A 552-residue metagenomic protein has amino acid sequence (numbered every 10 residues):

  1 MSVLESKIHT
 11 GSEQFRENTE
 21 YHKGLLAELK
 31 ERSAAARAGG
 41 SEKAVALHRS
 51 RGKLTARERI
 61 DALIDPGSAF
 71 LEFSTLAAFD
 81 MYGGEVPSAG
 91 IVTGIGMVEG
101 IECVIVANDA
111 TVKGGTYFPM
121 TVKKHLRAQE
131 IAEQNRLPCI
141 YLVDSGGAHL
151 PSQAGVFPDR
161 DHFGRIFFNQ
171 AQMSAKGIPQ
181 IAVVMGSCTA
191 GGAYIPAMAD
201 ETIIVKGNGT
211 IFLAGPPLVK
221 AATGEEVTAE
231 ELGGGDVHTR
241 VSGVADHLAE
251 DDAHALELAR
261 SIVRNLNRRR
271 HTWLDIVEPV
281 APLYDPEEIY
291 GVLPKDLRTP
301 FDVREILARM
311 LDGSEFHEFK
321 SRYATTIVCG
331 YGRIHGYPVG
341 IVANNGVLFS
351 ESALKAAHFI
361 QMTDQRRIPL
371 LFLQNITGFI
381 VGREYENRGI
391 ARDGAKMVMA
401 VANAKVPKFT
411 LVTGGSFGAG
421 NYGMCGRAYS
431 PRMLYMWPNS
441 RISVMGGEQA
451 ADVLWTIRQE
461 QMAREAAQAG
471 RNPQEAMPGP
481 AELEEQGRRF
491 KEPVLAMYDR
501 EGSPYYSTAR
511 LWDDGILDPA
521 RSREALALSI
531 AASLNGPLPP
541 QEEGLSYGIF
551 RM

Functional and structural regions predicted by a protein language model:
M1-M552: Ligand-binding clefts of soluble mixed alpha/beta catalytic domains
